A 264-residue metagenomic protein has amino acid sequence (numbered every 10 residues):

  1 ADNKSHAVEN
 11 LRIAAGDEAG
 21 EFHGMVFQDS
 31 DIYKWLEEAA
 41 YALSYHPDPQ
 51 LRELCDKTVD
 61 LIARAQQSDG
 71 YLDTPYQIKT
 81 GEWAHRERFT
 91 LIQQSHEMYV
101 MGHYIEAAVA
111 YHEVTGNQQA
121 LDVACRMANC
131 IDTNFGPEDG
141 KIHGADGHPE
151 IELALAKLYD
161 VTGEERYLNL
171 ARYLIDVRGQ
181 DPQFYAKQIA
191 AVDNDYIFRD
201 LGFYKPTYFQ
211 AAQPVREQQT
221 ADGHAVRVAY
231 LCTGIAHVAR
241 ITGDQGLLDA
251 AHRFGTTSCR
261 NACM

Functional and structural regions predicted by a protein language model:
A1-M264: Glycan-recognition and catalytic cores of secretory/periplasmic carbohydrate-active enzymes
